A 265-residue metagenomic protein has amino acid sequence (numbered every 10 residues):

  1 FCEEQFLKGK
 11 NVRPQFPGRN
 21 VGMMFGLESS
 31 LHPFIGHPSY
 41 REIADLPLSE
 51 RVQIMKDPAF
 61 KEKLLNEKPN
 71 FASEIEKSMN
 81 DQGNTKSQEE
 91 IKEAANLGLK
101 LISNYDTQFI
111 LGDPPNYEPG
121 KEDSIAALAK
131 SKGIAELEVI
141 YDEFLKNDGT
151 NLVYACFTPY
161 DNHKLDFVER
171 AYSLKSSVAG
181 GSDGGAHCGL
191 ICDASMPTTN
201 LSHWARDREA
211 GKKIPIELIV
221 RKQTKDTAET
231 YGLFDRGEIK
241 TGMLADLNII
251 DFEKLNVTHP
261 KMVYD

Functional and structural regions predicted by a protein language model:
F1-R208, K212: Active-site neighborhoods of metal-dependent hydrolases
L152-N162, V168, P215-V220, A228-Y264: Acidic, glycine-enriched loop/beta-strand segments at the rims of small-molecule binding/catalytic pockets
